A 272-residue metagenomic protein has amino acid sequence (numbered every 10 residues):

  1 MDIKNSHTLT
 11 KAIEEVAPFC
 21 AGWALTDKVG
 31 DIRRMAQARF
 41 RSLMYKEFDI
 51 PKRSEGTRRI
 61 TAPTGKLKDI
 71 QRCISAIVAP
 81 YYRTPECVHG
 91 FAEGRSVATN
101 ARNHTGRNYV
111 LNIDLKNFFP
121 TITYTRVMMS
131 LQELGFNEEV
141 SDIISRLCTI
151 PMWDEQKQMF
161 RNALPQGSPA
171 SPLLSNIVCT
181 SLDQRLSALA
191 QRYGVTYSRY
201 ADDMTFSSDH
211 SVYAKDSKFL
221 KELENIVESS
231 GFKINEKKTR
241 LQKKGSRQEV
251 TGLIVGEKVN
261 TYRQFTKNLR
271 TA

Functional and structural regions predicted by a protein language model:
M1-D49: Non-catalytic, polymerase-adjacent accessory regions of viral genome-replication enzymes
G22-I32, I77-V78, Y82-P85, R126-L131 (+1 more regions): N-terminal low-complexity, intrinsically disordered segments
K46-Q71, H89-A92, P151-S175: Short, conserved non-catalytic motifs in the polymerase core
K52-S54, D209, E257-K258: Short acidic-glycine loop/turn motifs at beta-strand connectors
L67-N117: Active-site-proximal segment of RNA-dependent polymerases
I74, S171, G252: A residue-level signal for conserved active-site and pocket-lining positions in enzyme catalytic cores
N103-A201, T205-K243: Conserved polymerase palm-domain catalytic core
I226-A272: A conserved non-catalytic segment of reverse transcriptases and RNA-directed RNA polymerases corresponding to the late
